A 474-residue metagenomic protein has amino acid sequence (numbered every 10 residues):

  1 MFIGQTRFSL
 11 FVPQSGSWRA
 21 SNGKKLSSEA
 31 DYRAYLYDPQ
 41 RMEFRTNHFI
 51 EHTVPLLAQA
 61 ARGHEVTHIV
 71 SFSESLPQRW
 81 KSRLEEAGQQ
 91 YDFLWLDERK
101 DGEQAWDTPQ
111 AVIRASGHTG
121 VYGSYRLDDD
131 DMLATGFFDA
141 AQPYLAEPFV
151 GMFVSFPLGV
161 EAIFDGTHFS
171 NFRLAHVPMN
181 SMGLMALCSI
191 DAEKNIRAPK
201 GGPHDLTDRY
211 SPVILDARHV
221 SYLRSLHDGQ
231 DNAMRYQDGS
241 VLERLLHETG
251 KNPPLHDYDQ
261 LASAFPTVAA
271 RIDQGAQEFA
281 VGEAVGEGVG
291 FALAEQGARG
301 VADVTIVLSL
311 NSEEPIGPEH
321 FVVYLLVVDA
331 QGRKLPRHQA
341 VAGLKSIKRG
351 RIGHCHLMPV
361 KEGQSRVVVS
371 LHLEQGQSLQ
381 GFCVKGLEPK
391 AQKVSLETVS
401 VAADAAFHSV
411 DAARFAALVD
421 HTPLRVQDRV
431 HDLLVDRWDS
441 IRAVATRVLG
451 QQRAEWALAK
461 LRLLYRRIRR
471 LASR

Functional and structural regions predicted by a protein language model:
M1-H52: N-proximal low-complexity "stem/linker" segments adjacent to membrane-targeting elements
Q5-F8, V12-S15, S189-Y324, D329-G332 (+4 more regions): C-terminal catalytic/acceptor-binding lobe
A30-P39, W80-Y122: Active-site-proximal specificity loops/subdomain of glycosyltransferases
V54-E65: Short, acidic, metal-binding catalytic loop of nucleotide-sugar glycosyltransferases
E65-S75, D97-R99: Short beta-strand/loop segment that forms part of the nucleotide-sugar
G102-G117, A134-V213: Conserved catalytic core of nucleotide-sugar-dependent glycosyltransferases
G120-M132: Short beta-strand-to-loop acidic/aromatic patch adjacent to the donor-nucleotide binding site
A406-R474: Membrane-proximal basic amphipathic "stem/tether" segments
